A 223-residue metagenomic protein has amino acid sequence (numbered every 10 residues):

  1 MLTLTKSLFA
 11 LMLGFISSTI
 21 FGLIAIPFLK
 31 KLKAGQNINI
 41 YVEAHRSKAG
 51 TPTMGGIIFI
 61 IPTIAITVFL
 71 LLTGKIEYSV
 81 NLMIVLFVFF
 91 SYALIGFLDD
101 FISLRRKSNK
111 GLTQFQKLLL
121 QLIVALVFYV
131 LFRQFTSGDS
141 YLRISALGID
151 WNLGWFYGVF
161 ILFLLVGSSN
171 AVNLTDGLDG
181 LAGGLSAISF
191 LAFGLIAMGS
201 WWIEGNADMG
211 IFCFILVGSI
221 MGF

Functional and structural regions predicted by a protein language model:
M1-F28, I57-L94, F128-R133, S140 (+3 more regions): Alpha-helical transmembrane segments
M1-L4, R46-G50, S108, G148-I149: Short, Lys/Arg-rich N-terminal segment immediately upstream of the first membrane anchor
K6-M12, L112-Q121: Alpha-helical transmembrane segments and their helix-start/interface "positive-inside/aromatic belt" motifs in integral
I24-K48, L98-L112: Cytosolic, membrane-interface loops and tails of multi-pass inner-membrane proteins
H45-T53, V172, D179: Membrane interfacial helix-start motif at the N-side
A49-I61, F115-V124, G183-S186: Select subsegments of transmembrane alpha-helices in polytopic membrane proteins, especially boundary-proximal
Y78-T113, K117-L119: Hydrophobic alpha-helical hairpins/lids featuring a short glycine-rich hinge
R105-T113, L142-W151: Membrane interface segments of multi-pass transport proteins and intramembrane proteases
